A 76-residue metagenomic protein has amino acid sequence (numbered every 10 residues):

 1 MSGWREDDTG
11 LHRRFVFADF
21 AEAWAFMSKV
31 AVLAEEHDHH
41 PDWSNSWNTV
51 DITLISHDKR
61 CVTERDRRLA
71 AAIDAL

Functional and structural regions predicted by a protein language model:
M1-G10: Short aromatic-glycine-(Arg/Gly/Cys) micro-motifs in beta-strand/loop hairpins
D8, N45-T49: Short Gly/Ser/Thr- and Asp/Glu-enriched loop/turn motifs at secondary-structure junctions
G10-A18: Short, well-ordered beta-strand elements within core beta-sheets of diverse protein domains
W24-V30: Short amphipathic alpha-helix segments
A34-N45, A75-L76: A short N-terminal helical cap/helix-turn-helix that marks the beginning of AMP-binding/adenylate-forming
N48-L76: C-terminal structural segments of small proteins and small subunits
